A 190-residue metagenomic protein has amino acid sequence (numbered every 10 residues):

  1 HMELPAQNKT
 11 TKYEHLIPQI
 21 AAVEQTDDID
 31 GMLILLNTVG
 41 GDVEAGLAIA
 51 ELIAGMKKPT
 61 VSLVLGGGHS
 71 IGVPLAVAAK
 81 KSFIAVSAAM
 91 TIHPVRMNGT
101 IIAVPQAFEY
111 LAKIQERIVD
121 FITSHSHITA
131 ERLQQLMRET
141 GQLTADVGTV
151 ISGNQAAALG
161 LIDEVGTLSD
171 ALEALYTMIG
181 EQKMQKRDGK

Functional and structural regions predicted by a protein language model:
H1-V73, V77-H93, M97-K190: N-terminal organellar transit peptides
